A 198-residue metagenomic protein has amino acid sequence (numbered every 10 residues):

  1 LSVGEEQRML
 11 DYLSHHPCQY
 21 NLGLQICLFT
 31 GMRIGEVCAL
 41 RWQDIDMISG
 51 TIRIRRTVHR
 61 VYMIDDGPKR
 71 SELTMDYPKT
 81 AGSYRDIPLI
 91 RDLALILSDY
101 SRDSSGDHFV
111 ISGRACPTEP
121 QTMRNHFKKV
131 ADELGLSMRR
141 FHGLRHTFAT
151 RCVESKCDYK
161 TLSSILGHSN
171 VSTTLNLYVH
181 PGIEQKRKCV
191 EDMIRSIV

Functional and structural regions predicted by a protein language model:
L1-I34, C38-L40, I48, H59 (+1 more regions): Basic, Lys/Arg- and aromatic-enriched nucleic-acid-binding interface segment
S2-E6, G67, P88-S137: Active-site/catalytic core of tyrosine-dependent DNA strand-transfer enzymes
V3, A39-D99: Conserved tyrosine-mediated DNA breakage-rejoining catalytic core shared by Y-recombinases
E5, Q19-Y20, E119, M123 (+3 more regions): Hydrophobic (often cysteine-bearing) scaffold residues that line and stabilize catalytic clefts of nucleotide/cofactor
Y12-H15, T74-Y84, I111-T118, G135-G143 (+1 more regions): Short, contiguous acidic/charged loop-to-helix segments that flank catalytic cores in large enzymes
Y20, I48, S83, S105 (+3 more regions): Exposed loop/turn and edge beta-strand positions of beta-sandwich/beta-sheet ligand-binding modules
Q25, F29-E36, H126-E133, G143-S169 (+2 more regions): C-terminal catalytic core of tyrosine-transesterase DNA break-rejoin enzymes
V58, A94, L166-D192: Catalytic-site neighborhood detector that most strongly recognizes the C-terminal catalytic loop/helix of tyrosine
